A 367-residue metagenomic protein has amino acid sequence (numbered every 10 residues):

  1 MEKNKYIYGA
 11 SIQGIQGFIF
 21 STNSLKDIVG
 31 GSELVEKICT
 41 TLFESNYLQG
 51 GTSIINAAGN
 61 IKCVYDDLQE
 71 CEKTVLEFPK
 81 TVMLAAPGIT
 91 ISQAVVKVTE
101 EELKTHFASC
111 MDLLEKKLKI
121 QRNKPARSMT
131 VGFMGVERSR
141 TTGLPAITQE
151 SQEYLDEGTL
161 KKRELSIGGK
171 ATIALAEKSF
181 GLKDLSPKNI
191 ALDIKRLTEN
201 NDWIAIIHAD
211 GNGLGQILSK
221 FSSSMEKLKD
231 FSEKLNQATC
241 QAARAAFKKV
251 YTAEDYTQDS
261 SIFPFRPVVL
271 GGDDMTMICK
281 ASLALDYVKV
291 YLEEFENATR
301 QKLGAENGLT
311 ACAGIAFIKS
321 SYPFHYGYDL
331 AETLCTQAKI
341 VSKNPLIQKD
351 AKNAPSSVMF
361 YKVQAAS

Functional and structural regions predicted by a protein language model:
M1-S367: Regulatory and interdomain segments flanking nucleotide-handling catalytic cores in signaling/defense enzymes
